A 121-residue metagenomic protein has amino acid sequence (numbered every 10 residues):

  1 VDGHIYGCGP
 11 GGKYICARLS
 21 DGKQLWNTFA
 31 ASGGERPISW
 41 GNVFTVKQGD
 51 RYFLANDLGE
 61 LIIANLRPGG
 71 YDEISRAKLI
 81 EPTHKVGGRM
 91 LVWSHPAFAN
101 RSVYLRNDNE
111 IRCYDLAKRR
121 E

Functional and structural regions predicted by a protein language model:
V1-E121: Noncatalytic, solvent-exposed loop/strand surfaces of beta-propeller-type extracellular/periplasmic domains
